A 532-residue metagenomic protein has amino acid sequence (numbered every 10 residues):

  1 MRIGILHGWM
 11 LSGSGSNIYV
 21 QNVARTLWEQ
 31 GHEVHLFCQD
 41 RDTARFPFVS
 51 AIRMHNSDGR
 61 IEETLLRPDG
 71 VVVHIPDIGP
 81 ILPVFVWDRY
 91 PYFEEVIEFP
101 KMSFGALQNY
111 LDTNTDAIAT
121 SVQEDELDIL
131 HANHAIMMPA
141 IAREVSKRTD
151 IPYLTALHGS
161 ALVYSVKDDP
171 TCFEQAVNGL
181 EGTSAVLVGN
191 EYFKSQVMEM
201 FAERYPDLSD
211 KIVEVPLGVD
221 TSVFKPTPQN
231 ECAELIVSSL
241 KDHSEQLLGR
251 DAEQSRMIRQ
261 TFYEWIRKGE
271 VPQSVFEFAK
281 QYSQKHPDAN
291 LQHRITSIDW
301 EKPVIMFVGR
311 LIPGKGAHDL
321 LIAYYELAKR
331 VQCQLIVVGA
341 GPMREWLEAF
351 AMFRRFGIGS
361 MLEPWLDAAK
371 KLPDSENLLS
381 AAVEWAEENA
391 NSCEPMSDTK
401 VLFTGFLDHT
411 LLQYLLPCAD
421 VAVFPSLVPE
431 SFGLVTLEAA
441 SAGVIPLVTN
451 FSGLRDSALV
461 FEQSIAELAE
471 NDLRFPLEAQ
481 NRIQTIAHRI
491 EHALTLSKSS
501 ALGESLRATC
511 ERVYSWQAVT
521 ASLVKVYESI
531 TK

Functional and structural regions predicted by a protein language model:
L36-D125, V237-S238, W365-K400: A conserved catalytic-core segment of Leloir-type glycosyltransferases
D169-V188: Membrane-proximal helix-turn-helix segments that form the acceptor-binding/catalytic region of lipid-linked
L187, C232-K315, L321-Y324, L335-I336: Conserved donor-binding/catalytic core segment of Leloir-type glycosyltransferases
Y192, G218, N230: Carbohydrate-associated surface elements
I236-H243, Q254, S274, Y282 (+3 more regions): Change "using UDP/GDP/dTDP sugars" to "using nucleotide sugars
K302, V337-G339, R344-T410: Nucleotide-activated donor-binding/catalytic signature segment of Leloir-type glycosyltransferases, i.e., the conserved
Y414-A419: Short alpha-helical donor nucleotide-sugar binding micro-motif in glycosyltransferases
L477-T485, T495-E528: A charged, aromatic-enriched C-terminal amphipathic alpha-helix characteristic of glycosyltransferases across folds
